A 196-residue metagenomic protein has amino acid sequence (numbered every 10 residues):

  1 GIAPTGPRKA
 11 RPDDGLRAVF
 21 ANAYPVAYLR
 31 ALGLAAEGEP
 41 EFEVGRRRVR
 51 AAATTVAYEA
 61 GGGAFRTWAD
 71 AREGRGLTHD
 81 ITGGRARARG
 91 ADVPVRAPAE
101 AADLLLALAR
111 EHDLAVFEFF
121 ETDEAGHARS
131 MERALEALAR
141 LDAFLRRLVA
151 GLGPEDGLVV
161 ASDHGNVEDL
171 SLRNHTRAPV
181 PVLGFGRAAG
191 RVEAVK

Functional and structural regions predicted by a protein language model:
G1-D113, F119-A125: His/Asp/Glu-rich, glycine-adjacent segments that coordinate divalent cations and/or stabilize oxyanion chemistry on
D103, A115, D123-L158: A long, amphipathic alpha-helix that forms part of the scaffold/cap immediately adjacent to metal-dependent active
V149, D169-S171: Basic/polar, cationic surfaces and motifs that engage anionic cell-wall and phosphate/carboxylate ligands
E155, A161, A194: C-terminal catalytic subdomain
D163-V167: Active-site metal-binding loops of divalent metal-dependent hydrolases
N174-K196: Substrate-binding rim/cap in mid-to-C-terminal beta-strand-loop elements of soluble/periplasmic
